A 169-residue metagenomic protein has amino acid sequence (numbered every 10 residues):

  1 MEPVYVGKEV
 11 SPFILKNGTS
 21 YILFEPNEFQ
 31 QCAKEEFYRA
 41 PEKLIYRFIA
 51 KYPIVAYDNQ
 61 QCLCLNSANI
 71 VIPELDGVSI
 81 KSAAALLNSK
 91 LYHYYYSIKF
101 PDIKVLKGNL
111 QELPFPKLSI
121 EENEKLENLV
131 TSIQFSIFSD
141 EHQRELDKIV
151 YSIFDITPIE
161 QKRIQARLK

Functional and structural regions predicted by a protein language model:
M1-N123: Polybasic, glycine- and aromatic-enriched phosphate-binding surface used to engage nucleic acids
Y5-K8, K117-K169: Non-catalytic DNA-recognition/assembly elements of restriction-modification systems
